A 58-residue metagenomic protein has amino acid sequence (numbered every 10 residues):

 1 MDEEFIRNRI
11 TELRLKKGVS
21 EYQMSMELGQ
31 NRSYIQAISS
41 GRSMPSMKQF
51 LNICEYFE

Functional and structural regions predicted by a protein language model:
M1-K17, E27: A short, Lys/Arg-rich alpha-helix, primarily the initiator
I10, E21, R32, M47-F50: Helix-turn-helix DNA-binding elements, focusing on the entry/boundary residues of the two helices that contact DNA
I10, M24-S25, I35-I38: Conserved hydrophobic/aromatic packing and binding residues within compact polymer-binding modules
G18, G29, E58: Short glycine-rich hinge loops at helix-strand junctions in the catalytic core of two-component histidine kinases
G18, Q23, R42: Conserved functional loop/turn residues at catalytic and ligand-binding sites
G29-P45: Recognition helix of helix-turn-helix/homeodomain-like DNA-binding domains that insert into the DNA major groove
S46-E58: DNA major-groove recognition helix of helix-turn-helix/homeodomain DNA-binding modules
